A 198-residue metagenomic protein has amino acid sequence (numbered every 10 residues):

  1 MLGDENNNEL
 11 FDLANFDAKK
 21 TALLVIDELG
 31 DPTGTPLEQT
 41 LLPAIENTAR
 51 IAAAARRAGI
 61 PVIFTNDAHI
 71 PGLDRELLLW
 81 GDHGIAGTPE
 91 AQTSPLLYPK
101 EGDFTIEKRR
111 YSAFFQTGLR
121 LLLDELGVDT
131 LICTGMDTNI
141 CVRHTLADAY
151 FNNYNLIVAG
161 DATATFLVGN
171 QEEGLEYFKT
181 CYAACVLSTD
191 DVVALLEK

Functional and structural regions predicted by a protein language model:
M1-A22, R50-A58, G81-K198: Active-site-adjacent betaalpha module
K19, L37-A68: A short alpha/beta connector and helix-capping loop motif
I26, N66, T134: Conserved residues at the C-terminal ends of beta-strands
L29-G34: Short acidic, Gly/Ser-rich segments with clustered Asp/Glu that frequently serve as metal-coordination loops in enzyme
P36-L42, L78-H83: Short glycine-enriched, charge-decorated loop/helix-capping segments at active-site entrances that position
A68-W80: Acidic, proline/glycine-rich short linear motifs
